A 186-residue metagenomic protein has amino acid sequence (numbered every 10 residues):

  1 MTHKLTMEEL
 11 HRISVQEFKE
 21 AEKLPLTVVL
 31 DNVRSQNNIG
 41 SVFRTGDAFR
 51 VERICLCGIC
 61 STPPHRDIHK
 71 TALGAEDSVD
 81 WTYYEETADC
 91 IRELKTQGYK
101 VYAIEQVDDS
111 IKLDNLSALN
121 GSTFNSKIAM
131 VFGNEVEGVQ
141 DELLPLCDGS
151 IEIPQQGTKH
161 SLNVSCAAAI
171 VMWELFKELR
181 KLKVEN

Functional and structural regions predicted by a protein language model:
K4-D108: RNA substrate-binding interface of SAM-dependent RNA methyltransferases
K19-E22, S122-F124, L143, N163: Solvent-exposed alpha-helices and their adjacent loops that cap or buttress functional pockets in soluble metabolic
S41-V42, D67-H69, D114-L116, E142-P145 (+1 more regions): Short amphipathic alpha-helical segments
T96, A118-S126, K181-N186: Short, basic, low-complexity termini and linkers enriched in Ser/Thr/Gly/Pro that act as targeting/leader peptides
Q106-T158: Active-site/ligand-binding-proximal alpha/beta "capping" segment
D141-N186: Structured adenosyl-cofactor binding patch, chiefly the S-adenosyl-L-methionine
